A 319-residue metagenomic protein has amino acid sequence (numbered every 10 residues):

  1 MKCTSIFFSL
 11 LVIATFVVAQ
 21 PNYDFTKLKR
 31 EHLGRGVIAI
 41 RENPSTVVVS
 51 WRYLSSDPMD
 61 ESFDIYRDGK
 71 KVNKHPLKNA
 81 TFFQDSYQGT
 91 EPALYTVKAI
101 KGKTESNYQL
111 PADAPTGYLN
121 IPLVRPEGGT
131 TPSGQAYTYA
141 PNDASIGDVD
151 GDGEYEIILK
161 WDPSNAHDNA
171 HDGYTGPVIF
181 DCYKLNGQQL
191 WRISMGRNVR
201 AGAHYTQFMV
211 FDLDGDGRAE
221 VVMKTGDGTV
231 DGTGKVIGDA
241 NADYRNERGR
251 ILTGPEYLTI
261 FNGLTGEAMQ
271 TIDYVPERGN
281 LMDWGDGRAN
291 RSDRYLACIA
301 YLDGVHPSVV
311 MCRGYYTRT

Functional and structural regions predicted by a protein language model:
M1-I6: Positively charged n-region of N-terminal signal peptides that target proteins for export
V17-P21: Boundary at the C-terminal end of the N-terminal hydrophobic targeting segment
T26-G34, P44-T46, Y53-P58, P76-T319: Beta-propeller-forming repeat regions
A39-N43: Short, solvent-exposed loop/linker segments at the N-terminal edge of repeated beta-sheet extracellular domains
L54-D68: Solvent-exposed loop/turn segments flanking beta-strands in beta-repeat/beta-sandwich domains
Y66-V72, I100-G102: Change "in extracellular beta-sheet-rich domains … of secreted and cell-surface proteins" to "in beta-sheet-rich domains
